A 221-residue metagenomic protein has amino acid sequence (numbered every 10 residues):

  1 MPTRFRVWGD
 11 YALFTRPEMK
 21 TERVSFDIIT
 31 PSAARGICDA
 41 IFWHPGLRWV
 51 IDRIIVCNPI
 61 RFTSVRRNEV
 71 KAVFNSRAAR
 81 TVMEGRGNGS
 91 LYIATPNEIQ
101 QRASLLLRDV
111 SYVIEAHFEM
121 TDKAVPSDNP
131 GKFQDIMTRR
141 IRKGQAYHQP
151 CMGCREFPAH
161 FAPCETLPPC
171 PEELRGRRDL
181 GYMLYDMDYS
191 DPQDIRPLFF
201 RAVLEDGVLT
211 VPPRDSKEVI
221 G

Functional and structural regions predicted by a protein language model:
M1-T21, V203-G207, P212: N-terminal, Lys/Arg- and Ser/Thr-rich interaction peptides
T3-F5, D52, V110-I114: Hydrophobic residues positioned within well-ordered beta-strands of beta-sheet architectures
V7-Y11, N58, I114-D122: Beta-strand elements of well-folded, non-transmembrane domains
A12-R16, S32, Y92: A generic structural signal for ordered alpha-helices
L13-T15, F62, D122-A124: Residue-level signal for secondary-structure boundary sites
M19, V24-E69: Glycine/small-residue-rich interface belts in oligomeric ring/scaffold proteins and their assembly partners
E69-K71, A79-G221: Internal, well-folded beta-alpha domain core
